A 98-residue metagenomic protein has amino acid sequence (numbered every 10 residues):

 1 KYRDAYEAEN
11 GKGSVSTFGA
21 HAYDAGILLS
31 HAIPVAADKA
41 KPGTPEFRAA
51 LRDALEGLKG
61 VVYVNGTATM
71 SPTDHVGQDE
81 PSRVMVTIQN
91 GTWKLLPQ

Functional and structural regions predicted by a protein language model:
K1-Q98: Extracytosolic ligand-binding ectodomains
